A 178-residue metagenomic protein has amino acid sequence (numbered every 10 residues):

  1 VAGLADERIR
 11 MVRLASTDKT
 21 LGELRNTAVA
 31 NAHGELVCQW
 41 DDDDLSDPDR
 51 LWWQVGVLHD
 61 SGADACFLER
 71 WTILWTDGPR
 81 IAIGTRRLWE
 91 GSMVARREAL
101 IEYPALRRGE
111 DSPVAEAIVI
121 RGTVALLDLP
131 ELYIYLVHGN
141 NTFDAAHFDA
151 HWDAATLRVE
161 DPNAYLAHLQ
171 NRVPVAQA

Functional and structural regions predicted by a protein language model:
V1-D18: Acidic donor-binding segment of Leloir-type glycosyltransferases
A15-A32: Glycine-rich, basic loop-to-helix element that forms the pyrophosphate-binding segment of sugar-nucleotide handling
H33-E35, L88-E102: Conserved nucleotide-sugar donor-binding and metal-coordinating catalytic region shared by glycosyltransferases
G34-S46: Short beta-strand-to-loop acidic/aromatic patch adjacent to the donor-nucleotide binding site
D49-R80: Conserved donor NDP-sugar-binding/catalytic core segment of glycosyltransferases
E69, A125-L132, L136-V137, A146: Catalytic beta-strand/loop signature of glycosyltransferases that borders the donor
R108-A117: Acidic donor-binding loop at a coil-to-helix junction in glycosyltransferase catalytic cores that engages
D144-A176: Catalytic core of nucleotide-sugar-dependent glycosyltransferases
